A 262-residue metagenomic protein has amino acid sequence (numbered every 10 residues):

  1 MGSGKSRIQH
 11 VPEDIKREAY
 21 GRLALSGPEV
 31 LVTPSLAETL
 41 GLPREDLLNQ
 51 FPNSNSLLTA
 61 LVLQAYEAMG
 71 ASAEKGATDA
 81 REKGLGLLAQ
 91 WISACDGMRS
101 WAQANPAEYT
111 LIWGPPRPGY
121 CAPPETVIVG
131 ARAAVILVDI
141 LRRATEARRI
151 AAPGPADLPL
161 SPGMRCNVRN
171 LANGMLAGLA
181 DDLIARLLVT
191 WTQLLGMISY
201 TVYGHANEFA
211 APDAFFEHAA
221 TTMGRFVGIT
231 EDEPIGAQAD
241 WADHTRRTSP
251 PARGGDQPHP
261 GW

Functional and structural regions predicted by a protein language model:
M1-S26, V30-S35, T39, N55-T59: Basic, helix-initiating cap at the start of DNA-binding domains
D14-G21, L25-S26, S56-G76, S93-S100 (+4 more regions): Alpha-helical structural segments
L40-F51: Short hydrophobic/aromatic patch on the recognition helix
A68, S72, L87-E108, V129-A144 (+3 more regions): C-terminal ligand-sensing/allosteric alpha-helical core of TetR-family HTH transcriptional regulators
A73-K83, W113-P116, T201-H205: Secondary-structure edge/capping motif, primarily at the C-terminal ends of alpha-helices and the immediately following
A80-L88, Y120, A206-A210: Short, surface-exposed loop/turn segments at secondary-structure junctions
W113-T126, E208-P212: Short helix/strand-bridging catalytic loops that position acidic/His residues to coordinate divalent metals and engage
D139-W262: C-terminal peripheral helix-coil segments that are non-catalytic and often amphipathic
